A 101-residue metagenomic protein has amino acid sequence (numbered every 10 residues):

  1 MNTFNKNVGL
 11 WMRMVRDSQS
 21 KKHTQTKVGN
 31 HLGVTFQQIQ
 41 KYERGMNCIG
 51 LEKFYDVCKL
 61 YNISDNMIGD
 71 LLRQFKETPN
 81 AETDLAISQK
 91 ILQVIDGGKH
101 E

Functional and structural regions predicted by a protein language model:
M1-K21: A short, Lys/Arg-rich alpha-helix, primarily the initiator
L10, M14, N30, K41 (+1 more regions): DNA-binding alpha-helical recognition surfaces that contact promoter or target DNA
S20-K41: Short alpha-helical DNA-recognition segment
R44: Short, conserved catalytic or interaction motifs in soluble domains
G50-D70: DNA major-groove recognition helix of helix-turn-helix/homeodomain DNA-binding modules
G69-E101: Short, charged recognition helix plus adjacent turn of helix-turn-helix-like nucleic-acid-binding domains
